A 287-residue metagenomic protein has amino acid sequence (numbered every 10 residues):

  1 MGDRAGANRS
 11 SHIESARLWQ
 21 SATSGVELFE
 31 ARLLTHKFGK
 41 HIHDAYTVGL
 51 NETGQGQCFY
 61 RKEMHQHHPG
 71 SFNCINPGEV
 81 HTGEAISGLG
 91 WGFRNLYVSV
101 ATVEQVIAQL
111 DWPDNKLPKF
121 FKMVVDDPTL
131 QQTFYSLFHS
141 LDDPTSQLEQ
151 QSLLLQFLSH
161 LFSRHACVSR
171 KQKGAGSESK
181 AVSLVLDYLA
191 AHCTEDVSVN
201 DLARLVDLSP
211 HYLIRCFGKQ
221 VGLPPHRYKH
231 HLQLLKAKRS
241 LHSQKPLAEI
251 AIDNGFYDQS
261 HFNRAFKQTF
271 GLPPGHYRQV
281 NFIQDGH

Functional and structural regions predicted by a protein language model:
G2-N115, D143-S146: N-terminal regulatory/effector-sensing and dimerization cores that precede helix-turn-helix DNA-binding domains
E27-F29, F270-N281: Short, basic/aromatic-enriched C-terminal tail that caps enzymatic domains
H41-H43, H81, Y212, H226 (+1 more regions): Histidine-centered active-site/metal-ligand motif
G70, Y212-F217, H261-F262, F266: Short hydrophobic/aromatic patch on the recognition helix
P77, P225, P273-P274: Proline-centered helix-kink/hinge sites
I86, V106-L110, R164, S240 (+2 more regions): Residue-level signal for well-ordered alpha-helical positions
N115-P128, H139-V206, K219-H231: Short, Lys/Arg-enriched, Trp-marked, Pro/Gly-tolerant hinge/linker segments that flank
D187, A191, E195-N200, V206-L208 (+2 more regions): Terminal helix-turn-helix DNA-binding modules in bacterial transcription factors
